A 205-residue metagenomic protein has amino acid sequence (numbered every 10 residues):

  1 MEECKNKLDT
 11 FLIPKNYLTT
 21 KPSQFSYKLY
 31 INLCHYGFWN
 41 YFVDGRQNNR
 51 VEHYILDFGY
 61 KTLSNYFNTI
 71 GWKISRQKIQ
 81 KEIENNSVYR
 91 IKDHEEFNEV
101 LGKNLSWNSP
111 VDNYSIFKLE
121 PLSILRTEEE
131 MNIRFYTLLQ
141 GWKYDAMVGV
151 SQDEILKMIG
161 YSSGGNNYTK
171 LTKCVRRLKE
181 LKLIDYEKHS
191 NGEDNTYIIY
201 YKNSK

Functional and structural regions predicted by a protein language model:
M1-Y27, W39, G45-E52, V100-T127: Positively charged, structured surface patches that bind polyanionic biopolymers
T10, K21, F25, G71 (+4 more regions): Non-membrane alpha-helical secondary structure
F11-L12, K28, N32, D57 (+3 more regions): Ordered hydrophobic segments in well-structured contexts
S26-L33, N132-F135: Short alpha-helical "packing" element that flanks the helix-turn-helix/winged-helix DNA-binding module
Y36-E99, W142-N203: Winged helix-turn-helix DNA-binding recognition segment
E120-A146: Helix-turn-helix/homeodomain-like alpha-helical modules used for DNA recognition and transcription-factor dimerization
